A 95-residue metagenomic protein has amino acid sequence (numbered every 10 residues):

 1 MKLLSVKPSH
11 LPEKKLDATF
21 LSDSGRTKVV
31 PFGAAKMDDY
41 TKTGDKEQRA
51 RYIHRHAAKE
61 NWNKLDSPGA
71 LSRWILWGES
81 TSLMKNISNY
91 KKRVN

Functional and structural regions predicted by a protein language model:
M1-N95: Arg/Lys-rich, low-complexity, intrinsically disordered basic segments
